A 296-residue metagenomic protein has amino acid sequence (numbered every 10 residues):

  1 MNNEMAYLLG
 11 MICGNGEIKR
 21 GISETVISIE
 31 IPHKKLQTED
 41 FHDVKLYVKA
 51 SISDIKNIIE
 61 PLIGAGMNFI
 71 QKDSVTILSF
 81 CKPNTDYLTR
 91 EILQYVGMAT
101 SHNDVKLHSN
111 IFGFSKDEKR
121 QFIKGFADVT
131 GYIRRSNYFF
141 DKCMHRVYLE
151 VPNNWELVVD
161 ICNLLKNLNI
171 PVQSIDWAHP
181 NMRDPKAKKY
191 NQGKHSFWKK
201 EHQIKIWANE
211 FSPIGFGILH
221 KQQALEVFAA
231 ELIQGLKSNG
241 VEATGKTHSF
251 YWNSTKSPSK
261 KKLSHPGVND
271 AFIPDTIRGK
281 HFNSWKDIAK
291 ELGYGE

Functional and structural regions predicted by a protein language model:
M1-E296: Internal intein/HINT superfamily modules and their associated LAGLIDADG
